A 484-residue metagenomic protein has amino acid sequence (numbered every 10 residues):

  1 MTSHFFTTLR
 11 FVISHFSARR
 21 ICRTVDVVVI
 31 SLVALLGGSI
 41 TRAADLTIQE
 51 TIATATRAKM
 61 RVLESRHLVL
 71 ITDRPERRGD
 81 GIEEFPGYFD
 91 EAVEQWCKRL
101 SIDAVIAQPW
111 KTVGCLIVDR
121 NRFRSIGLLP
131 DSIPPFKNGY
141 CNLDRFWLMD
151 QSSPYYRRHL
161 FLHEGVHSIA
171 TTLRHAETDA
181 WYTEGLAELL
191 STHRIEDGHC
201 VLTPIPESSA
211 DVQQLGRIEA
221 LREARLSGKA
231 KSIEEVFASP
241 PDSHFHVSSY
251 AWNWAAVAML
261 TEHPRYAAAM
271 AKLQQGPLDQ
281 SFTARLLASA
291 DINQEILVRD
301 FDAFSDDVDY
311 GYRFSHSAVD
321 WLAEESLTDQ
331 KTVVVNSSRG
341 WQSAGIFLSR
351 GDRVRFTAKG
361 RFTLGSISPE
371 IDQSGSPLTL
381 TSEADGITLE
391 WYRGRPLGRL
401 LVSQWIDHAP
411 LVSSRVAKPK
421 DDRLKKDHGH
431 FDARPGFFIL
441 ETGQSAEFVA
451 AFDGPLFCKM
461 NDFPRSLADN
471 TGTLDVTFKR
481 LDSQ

Functional and structural regions predicted by a protein language model:
M1-C22: N-terminal secretory signal peptides that target proteins for export/translocation
R10-V12, V25-G37: Bacterial N-terminal signal peptides
S39-A43: Sec/Tat signal peptide C-region and signal peptidase I cleavage site
A44-D179, R194-D197, Q280-A284: Juxtacatalytic substrate-recognition/specificity segment
T47, I52-T56, L129-F146, D150-S152 (+2 more regions): Acidic/His/Gly-enriched intrinsically disordered linker/tail segments that often contain short helix/coil "MoRF-like"
F123, Y266-A267, G365, L467: Intrinsically disordered, low-complexity acidic/polar segments
A303-Q484: Gly-Asp-aromatic-enriched flexible segments
